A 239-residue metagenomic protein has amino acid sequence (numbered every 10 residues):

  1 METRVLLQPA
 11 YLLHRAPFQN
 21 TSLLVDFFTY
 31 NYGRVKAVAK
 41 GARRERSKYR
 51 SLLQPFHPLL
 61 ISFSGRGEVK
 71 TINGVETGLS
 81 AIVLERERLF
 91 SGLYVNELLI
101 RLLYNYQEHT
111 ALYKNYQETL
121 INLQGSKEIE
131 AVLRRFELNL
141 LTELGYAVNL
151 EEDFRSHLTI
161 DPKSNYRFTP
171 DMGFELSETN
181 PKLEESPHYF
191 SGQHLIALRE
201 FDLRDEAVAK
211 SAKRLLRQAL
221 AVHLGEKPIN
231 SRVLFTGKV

Functional and structural regions predicted by a protein language model:
M1-L23, F28-V239: Non-catalytic alpha-helical scaffolds and adjoining flexible linkers that form interface surfaces for assembly
